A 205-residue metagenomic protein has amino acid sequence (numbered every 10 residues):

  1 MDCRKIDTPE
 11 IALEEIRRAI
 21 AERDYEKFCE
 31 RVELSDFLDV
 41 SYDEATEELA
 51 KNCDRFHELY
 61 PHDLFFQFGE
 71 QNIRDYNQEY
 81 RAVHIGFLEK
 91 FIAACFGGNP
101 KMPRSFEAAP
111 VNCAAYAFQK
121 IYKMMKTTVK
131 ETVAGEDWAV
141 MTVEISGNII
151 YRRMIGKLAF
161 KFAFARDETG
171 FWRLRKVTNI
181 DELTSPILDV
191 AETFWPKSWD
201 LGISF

Functional and structural regions predicted by a protein language model:
M1-Q71, D75: Short, low-complexity N-terminal intrinsically disordered segments enriched in polar/charged residues
T8, E33, G86, M102-A109 (+2 more regions): Secondary-structure junction/capping motif
D24, V40, P100-P103, W199: Residue-level signal for secondary-structure boundary elements
R31, A94, V190: Residues that form generic nucleotide/phosphate-binding pockets
Q71-E131: Acidic, glycine-rich loop-and-strand cores that form catalytic or ligand-binding grooves in diverse globular domains
F106-F205: Low-complexity, intrinsically disordered terminal/linker segments enriched in charged and Gly/Pro repeats
